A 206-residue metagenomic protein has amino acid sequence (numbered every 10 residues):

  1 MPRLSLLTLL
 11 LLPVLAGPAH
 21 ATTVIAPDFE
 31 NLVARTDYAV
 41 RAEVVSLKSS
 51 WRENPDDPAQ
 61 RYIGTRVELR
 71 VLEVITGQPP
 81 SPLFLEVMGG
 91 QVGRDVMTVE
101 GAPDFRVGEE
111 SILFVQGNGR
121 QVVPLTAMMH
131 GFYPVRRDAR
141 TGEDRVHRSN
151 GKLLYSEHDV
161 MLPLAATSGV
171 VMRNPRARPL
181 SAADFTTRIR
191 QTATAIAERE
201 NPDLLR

Functional and structural regions predicted by a protein language model:
M1-P2: N-terminal secretory signal peptides that target proteins for export/translocation
S5-A16: Bacterial N-terminal signal peptides
G17-R206: Transition segments tied to proteolytic processing and entry into folded domains
